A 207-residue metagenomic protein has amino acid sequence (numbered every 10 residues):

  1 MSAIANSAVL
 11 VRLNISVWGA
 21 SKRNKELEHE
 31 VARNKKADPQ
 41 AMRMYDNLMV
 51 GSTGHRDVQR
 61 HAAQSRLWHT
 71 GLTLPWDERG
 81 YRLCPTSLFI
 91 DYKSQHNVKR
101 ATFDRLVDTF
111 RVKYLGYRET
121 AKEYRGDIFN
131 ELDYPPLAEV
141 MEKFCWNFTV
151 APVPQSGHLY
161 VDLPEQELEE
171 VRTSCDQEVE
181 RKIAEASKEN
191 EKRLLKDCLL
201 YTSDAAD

Functional and structural regions predicted by a protein language model:
M1-A121: Leu/Val/Ala/Ile-rich N-terminal alpha-helices, chiefly Sec-type signal peptides and the beginnings
I15-V17, F148-P152, T202: Surface-exposed beta-strand edges and flanking loops
Q95-D197: Long amphipathic alpha-helical segments with strong coiled-coil/leucine-zipper propensity
Y201-D207: Conserved small/polar residues in nucleotide/adenosyl-binding loops
